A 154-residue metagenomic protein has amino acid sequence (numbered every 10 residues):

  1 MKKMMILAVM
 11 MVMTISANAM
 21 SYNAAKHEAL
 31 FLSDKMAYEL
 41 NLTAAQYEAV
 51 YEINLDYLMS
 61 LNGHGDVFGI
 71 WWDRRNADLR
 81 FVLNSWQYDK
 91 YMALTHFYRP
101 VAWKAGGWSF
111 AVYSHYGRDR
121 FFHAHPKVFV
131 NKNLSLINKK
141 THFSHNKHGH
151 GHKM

Functional and structural regions predicted by a protein language model:
M1-K26: Bacterial Sec-dependent N-terminal signal peptides
Y22-K153: Low-complexity segments
